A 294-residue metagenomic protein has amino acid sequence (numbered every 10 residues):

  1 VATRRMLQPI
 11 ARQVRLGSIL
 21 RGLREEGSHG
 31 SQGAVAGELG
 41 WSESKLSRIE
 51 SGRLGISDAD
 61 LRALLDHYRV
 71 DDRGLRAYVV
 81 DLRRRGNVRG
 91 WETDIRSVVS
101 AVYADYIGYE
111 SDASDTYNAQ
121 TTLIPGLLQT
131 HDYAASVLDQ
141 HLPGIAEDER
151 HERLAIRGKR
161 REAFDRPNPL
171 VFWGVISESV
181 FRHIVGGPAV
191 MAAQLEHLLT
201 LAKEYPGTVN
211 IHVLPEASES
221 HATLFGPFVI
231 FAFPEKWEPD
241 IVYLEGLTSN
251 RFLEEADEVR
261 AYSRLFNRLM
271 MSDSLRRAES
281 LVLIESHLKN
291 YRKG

Functional and structural regions predicted by a protein language model:
V1-R89: Basic, Lys/Arg-rich alpha-helical nucleic-acid-recognition elements, primarily the DNA-binding modules of transcription
G33-L39, R96-V99, L281-S286: Short secondary-structure junction/hinge motifs that connect adjacent elements
G37, A77, W91-V99, L138-Q140 (+1 more regions): Short coil/turn segments at secondary-structure boundaries
E43, E50, E110, E178 (+1 more regions): Acidic-residue sensor for enzyme active/binding pockets
A63-L65, G74-A77, E92-T93, I107 (+2 more regions): Short alpha-helix boundary/capping motifs
R85-D139: Helix-turn-helix/homeodomain-like alpha-helical modules used for DNA recognition and transcription-factor dimerization
D115-G294: Hydrophobic protein-protein interaction segments
